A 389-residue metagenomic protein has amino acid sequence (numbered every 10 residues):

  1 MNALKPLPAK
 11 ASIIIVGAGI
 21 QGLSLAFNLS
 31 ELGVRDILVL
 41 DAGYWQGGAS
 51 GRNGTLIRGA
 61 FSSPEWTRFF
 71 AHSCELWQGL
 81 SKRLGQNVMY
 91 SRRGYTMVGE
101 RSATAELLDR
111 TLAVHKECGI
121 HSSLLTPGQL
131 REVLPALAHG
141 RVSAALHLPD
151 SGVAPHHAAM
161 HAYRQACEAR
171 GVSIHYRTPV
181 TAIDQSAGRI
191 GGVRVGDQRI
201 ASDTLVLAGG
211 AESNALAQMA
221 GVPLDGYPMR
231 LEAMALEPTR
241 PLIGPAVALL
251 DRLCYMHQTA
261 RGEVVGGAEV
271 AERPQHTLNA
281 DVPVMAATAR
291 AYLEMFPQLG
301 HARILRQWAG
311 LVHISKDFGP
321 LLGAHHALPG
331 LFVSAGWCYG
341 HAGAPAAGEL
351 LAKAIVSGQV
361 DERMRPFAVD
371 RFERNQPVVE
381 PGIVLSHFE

Functional and structural regions predicted by a protein language model:
L7-Q21, L38: Beta1/beta-strand and adjacent pyrophosphate-binding region of the FAD-binding site in flavoprotein oxidoreductases
I14-V16, I200-E212, G348: Short hydrophobic core segments
F27-E31, I57, Q86-S91, D184 (+3 more regions): Active-site substrate-recognition segment that forms the wall of the catalytic cavity or substrate channel
S30-S50: Glycine-rich FAD pyrophosphate-binding loop
G54-V133, P283, A291-L293: Dinucleotide-binding Rossmann-like beta1-alpha1 core, especially the glycine-rich loop that anchors the ADP
R68-A71, M97-E106, L146-Q165, N279-A286: Short beta-strand to alpha-helix junction loop
L146-D203: Helical element adjacent to the flavin cofactor pocket in flavoenzyme catalytic cores
F296-E389: C-terminal catalytic lobe of FAD-dependent flavoproteins
